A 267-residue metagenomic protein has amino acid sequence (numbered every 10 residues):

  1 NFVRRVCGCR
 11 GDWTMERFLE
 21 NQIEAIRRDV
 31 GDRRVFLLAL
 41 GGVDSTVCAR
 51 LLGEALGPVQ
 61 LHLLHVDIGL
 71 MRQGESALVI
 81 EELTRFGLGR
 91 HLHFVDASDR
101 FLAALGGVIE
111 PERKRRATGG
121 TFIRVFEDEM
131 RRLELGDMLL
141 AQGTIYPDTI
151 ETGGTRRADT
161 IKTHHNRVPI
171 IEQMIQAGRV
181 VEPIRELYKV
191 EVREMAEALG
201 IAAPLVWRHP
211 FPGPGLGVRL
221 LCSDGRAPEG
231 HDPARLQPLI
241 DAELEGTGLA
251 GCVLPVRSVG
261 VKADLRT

Functional and structural regions predicted by a protein language model:
N1-E134, G153-T267: RNA-binding accessory domains that recognize and position tRNA/RNA substrates
V35-L37, M138-G143: Short glycine-rich phosphate-binding loop at a beta-alpha junction
T149-E151: Glycine/Thr-rich phosphate-binding loops of Rossmann-like dinucleotide-binding domains
